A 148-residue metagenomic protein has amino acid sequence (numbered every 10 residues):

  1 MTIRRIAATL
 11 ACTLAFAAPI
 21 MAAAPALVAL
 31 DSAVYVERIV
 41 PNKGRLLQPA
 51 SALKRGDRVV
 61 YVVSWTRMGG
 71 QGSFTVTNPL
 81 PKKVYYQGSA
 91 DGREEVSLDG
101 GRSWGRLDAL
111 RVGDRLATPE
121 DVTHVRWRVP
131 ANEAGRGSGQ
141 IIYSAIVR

Functional and structural regions predicted by a protein language model:
T2-I3, A7, A22-R148: Exported/extracytosolic protein signature
T9-P19: Bacterial N-terminal signal peptides
